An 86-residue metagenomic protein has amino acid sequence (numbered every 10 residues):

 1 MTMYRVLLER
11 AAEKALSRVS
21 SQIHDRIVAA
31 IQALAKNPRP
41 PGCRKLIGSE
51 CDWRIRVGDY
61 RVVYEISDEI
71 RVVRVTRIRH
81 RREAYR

Functional and structural regions predicted by a protein language model:
M1-D25, R56-V57, E65-R86: Enriched for short, Lys/Arg-rich terminal
I31-I55: A short, surface-exposed loop/turn module that caps and links secondary-structure elements
